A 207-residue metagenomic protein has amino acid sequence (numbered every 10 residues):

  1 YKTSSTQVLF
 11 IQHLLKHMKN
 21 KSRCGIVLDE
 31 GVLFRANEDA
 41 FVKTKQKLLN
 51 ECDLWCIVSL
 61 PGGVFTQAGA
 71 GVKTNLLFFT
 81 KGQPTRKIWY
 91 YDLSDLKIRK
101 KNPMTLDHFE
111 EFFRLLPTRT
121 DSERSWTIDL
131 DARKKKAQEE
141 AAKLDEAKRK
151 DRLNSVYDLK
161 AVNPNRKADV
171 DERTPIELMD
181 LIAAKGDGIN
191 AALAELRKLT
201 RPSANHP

Functional and structural regions predicted by a protein language model:
Y1-P207: A conserved structural/catalytic subdomain of Rossmann-like adenosyl-cofactor enzymes
